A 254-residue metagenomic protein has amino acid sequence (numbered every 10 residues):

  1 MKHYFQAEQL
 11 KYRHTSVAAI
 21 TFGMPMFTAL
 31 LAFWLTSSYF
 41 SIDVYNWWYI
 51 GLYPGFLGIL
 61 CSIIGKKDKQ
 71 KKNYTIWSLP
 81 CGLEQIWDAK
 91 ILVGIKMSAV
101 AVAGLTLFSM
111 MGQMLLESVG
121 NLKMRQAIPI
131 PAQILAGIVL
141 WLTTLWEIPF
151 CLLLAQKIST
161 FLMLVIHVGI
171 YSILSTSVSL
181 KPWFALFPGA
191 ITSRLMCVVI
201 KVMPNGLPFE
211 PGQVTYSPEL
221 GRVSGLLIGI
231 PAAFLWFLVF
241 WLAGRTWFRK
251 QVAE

Functional and structural regions predicted by a protein language model:
M1-F22, A253: Aromatic- and glycine-rich beta-strand/loop motifs that create alpha-glucan
M24-T28, V93, H167-L174: Transmembrane alpha-helical core residues of multi-pass small-molecule transporters, especially secondary transporters
T28-I63, V93-T160, T215-I228: Secretory targeting signals
Y39, K69, N73, G112-N121 (+5 more regions): Membrane-interfacial segments
Y39, L164, G169-V252: Terminal transmembrane helical anchor/hairpin motif
S62-V100: Helix-loop-helix units of permease transmembrane domains in multi-pass membrane transporters, especially ABC
